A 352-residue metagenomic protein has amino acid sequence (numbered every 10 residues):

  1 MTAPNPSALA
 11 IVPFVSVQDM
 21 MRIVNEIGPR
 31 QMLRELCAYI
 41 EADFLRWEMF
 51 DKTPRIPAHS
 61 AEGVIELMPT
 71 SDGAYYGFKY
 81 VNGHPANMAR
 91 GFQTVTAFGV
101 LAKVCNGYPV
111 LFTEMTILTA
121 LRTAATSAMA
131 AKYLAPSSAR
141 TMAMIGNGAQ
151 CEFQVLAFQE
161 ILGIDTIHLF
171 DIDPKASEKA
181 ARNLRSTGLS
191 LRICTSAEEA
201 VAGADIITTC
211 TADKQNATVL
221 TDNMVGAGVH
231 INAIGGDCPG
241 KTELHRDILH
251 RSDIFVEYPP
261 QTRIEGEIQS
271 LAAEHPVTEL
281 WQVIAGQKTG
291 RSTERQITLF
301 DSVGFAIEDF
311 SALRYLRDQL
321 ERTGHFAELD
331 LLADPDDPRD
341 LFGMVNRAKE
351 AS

Functional and structural regions predicted by a protein language model:
M1-A120, A128, A135-S138, I307-F310 (+2 more regions): N-terminal ligand-binding/catalytic initiation module
L134-T141, G163, G226-A227: Short helix-loop-beta connector
N147-G148: Glycine-rich Rossmann-fold phosphate-binding loop(s) that bind the pyrophosphate of adenine dinucleotide cofactors
I161-R185: NAD(P)-binding Rossmann-fold cofactor-contacting core
L189-A204, L220: Short acidic low-complexity segments
G203, K214-H230: Rossmann-fold NAD(P) dinucleotide-binding segment
T211-D213, G235-G236: Short glycine-/small-residue-rich Rossmann-like dinucleotide-binding loops
M224-V229, A233-T289: Rossmann-fold NAD(P)-binding glycine/threonine-rich loop
